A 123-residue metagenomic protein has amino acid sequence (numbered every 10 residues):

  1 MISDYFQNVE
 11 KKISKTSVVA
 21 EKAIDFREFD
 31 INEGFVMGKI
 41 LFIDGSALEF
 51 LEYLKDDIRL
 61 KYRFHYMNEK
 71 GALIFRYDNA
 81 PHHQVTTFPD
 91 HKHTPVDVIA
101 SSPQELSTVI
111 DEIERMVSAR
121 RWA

Functional and structural regions predicted by a protein language model:
M1-E52, D56: Negatively charged, low-complexity tracts enriched in Asp/Glu with abundant Ser/Thr
I31, G45, I58, T87-T94: Generic alpha-helix detector with strongest preference for long hydrophobic helices that associate with membranes
I31, I58, A72, L106-T108: Generic secretory/membrane-interface signal
M37, K61-R63, R115-V117: N-terminal leader/targeting segments
E49, L54-N79: Short, conserved beta-strand/beta-arch hydrophobic-aromatic motifs that form part of recognition grooves or interface
I74-A100: Histidine-centered catalytic/metal-coordination loop motif
V96-A123: Well-ordered alpha/beta subsegment
